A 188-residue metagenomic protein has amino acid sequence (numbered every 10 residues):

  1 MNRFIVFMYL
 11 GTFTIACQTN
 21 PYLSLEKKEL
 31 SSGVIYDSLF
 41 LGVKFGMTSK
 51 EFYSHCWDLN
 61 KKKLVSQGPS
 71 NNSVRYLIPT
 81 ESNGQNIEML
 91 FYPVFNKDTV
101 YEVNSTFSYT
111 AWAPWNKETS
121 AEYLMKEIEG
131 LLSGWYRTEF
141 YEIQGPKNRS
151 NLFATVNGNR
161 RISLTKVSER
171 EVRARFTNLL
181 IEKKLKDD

Functional and structural regions predicted by a protein language model:
M1-F4: Positively charged n-region of N-terminal signal peptides that target proteins for export
I15-A16: C-terminal motif of bacterial Sec signal peptides marking the signal peptidase cleavage site
T19-P69, T106-D188: Non-cytosolic coordination micro-motifs
S38, D98-T99: Coil residues (strongly favoring Ser/Thr
S66-I78: Acidic helix-start/capping segments at beta-turn-to-alpha-helix junctions
Q85-L90: Short, surface-exposed coil-to-beta transition loops
